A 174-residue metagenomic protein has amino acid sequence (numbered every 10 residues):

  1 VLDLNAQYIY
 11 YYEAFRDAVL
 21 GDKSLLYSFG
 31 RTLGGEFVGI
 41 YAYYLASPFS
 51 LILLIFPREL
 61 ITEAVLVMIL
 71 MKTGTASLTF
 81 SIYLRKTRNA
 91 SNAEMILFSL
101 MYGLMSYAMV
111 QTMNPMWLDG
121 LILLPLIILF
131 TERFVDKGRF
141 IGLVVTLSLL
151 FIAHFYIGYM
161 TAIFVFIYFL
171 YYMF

Functional and structural regions predicted by a protein language model:
V1-S77, L100-L121, M160: Membrane-interface coil-to-helix junctions
L51-L54, Y83-T87: A generic secondary-structure signal
F56-E59, R88, N92: Short coil/turn residues that cap or connect secondary-structure elements
T62-V65, S91-M95: Short secondary-structure capping/junction motifs at helix and strand boundaries
L70-K86, N92-V135, R139-F174: Membrane-embedded helix bundles of polyisoprenyl
